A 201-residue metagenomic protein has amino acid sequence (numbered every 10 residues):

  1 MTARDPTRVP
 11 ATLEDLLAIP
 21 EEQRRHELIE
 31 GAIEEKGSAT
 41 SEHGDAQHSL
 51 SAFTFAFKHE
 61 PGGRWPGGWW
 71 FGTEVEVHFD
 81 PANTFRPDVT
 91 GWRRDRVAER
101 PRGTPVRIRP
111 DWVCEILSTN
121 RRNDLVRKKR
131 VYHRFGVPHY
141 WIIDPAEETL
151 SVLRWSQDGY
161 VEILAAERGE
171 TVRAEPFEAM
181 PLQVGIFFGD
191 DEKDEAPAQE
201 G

Functional and structural regions predicted by a protein language model:
M1-G201: Gly/Pro/Ser/Thr-rich low-complexity, intrinsically disordered segments predominantly at protein N-termini
